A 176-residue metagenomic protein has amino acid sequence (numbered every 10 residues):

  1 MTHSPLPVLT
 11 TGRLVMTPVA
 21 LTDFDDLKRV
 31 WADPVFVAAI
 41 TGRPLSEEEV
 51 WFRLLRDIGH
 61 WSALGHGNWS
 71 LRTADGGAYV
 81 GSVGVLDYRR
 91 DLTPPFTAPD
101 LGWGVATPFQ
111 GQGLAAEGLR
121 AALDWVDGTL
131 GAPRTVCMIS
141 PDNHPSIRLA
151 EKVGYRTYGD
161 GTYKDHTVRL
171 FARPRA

Functional and structural regions predicted by a protein language model:
M1-T107, D124-W125, T129, R134 (+3 more regions): GNAT-family acyltransferases
W103-G104, G111-W125, H144-K152: Conserved acetyl-CoA-binding loop-helix of GNAT-fold acetyltransferases
